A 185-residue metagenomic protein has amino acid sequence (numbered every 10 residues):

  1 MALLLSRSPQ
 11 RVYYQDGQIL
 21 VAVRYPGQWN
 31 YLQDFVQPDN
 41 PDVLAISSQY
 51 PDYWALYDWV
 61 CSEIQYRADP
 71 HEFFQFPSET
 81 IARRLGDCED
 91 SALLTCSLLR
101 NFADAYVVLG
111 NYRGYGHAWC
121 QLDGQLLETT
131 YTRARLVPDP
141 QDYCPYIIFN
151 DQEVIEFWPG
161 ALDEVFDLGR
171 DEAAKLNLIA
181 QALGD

Functional and structural regions predicted by a protein language model:
M1-D185: A structural boundary/capping signal
